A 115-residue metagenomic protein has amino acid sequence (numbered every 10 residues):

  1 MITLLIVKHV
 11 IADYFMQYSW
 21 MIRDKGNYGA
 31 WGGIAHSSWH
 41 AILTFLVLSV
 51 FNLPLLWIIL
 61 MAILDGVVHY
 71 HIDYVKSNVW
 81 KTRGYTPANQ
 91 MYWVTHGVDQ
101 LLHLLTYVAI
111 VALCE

Functional and structural regions predicted by a protein language model:
M1-E115: Hydrophobic alpha-helical transmembrane segments
